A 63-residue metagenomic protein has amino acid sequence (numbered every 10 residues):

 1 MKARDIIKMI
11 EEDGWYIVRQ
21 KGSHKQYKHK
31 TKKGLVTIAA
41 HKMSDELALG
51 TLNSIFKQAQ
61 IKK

Functional and structural regions predicted by a protein language model:
M1-K2, K63: Absolute protein N-terminus
K2-G14: Amphipathic alpha-helical segments
K8, K30-V36, A40-K63: C-terminal structural segments of small proteins and small subunits
D13, I17-H29: Major-groove DNA-recognition helix of helix-turn-helix-type DNA-binding domains
